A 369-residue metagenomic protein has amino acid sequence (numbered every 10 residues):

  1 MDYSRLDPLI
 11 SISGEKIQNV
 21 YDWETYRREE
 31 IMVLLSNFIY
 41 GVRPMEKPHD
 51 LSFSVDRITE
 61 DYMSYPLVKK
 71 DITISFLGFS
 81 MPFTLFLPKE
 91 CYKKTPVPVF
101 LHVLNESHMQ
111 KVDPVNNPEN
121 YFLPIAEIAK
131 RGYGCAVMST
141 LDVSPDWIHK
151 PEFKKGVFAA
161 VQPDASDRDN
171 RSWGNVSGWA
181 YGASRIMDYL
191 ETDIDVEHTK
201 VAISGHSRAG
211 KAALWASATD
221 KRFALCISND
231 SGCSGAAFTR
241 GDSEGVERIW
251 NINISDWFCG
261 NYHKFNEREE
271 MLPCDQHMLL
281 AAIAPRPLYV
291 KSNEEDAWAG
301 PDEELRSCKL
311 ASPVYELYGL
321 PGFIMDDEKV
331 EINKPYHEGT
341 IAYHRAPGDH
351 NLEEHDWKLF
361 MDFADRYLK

Functional and structural regions predicted by a protein language model:
M1-P82, D365-L368: N-terminal targeting or regulatory segments adjacent to alpha/beta-hydrolase or S9 domains
Y62-P114: Glycine-rich active-site/cofactor-binding loop and its immediate structural neighborhood
V97, H102-T192, T239-R240: Cap/lid segment of the alpha/beta-hydrolase catalytic domain
S107, K111-D113, S184-G245, H263 (+1 more regions): Primarily recognizes the serine-hydrolase "nucleophile elbow" in alpha/beta-hydrolase and SGNH/GDSL folds
S228-L279, E304-D326: Mobile cap/lid helix-loop segments that gate and shape the active-site cleft of serine hydrolases
A284-P301, A346-P347: Conserved strand-to-loop "acid loop" that flanks and positions the catalytic carboxylate
W298-S307, E353: Conserved alpha/beta-hydrolase "acid-adjacent" motif
C308-K369: C-terminal catalytic histidine-bearing segment of alpha/beta-hydrolase fold enzymes
